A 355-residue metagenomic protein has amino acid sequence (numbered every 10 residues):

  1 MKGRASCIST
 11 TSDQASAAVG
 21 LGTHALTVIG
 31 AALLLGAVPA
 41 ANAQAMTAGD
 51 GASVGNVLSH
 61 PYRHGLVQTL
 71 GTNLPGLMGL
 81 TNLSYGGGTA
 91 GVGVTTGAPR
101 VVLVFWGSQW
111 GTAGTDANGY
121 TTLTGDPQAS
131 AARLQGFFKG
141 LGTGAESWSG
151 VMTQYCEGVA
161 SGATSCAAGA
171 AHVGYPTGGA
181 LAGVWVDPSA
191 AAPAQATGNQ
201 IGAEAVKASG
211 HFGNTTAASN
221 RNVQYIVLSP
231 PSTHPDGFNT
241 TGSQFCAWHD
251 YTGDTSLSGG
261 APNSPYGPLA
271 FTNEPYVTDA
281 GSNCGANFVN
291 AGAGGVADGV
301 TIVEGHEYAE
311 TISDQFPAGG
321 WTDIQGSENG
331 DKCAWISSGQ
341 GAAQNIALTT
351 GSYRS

Functional and structural regions predicted by a protein language model:
M1-L21: N-terminal secretory signal peptides that target proteins for export/translocation
T23-A37: Bacterial N-terminal signal peptides
V38-Q44: Sec/Tat signal peptide C-region and signal peptidase I cleavage site
M46-S189, A194-A196, Q200: N-terminal carbohydrate-binding/catalytic regions of secreted carbohydrate-active enzymes
G93-P99, F212, T216-N222, P235-F238 (+2 more regions): Extracellular/periplasmic catalytic domains that process cell-envelope and extracellular macromolecules
R100-F105, W148-Y155, S165, G174 (+5 more regions): Structural recognition of the beta-strand scaffold that forms the well-ordered cores of secreted hydrolase catalytic
S161, S165-L257: Active-site-proximal segments of metallohydrolase catalytic domains
P262-S355: Catalytic cores of secreted/periplasmic or lumenal enzymes
